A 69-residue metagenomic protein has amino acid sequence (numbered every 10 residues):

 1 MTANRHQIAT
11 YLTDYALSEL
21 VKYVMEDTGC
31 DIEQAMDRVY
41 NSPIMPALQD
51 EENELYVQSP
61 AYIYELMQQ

Functional and structural regions predicted by a protein language model:
M1-Q69: C-terminal alpha-helical interaction appendages
